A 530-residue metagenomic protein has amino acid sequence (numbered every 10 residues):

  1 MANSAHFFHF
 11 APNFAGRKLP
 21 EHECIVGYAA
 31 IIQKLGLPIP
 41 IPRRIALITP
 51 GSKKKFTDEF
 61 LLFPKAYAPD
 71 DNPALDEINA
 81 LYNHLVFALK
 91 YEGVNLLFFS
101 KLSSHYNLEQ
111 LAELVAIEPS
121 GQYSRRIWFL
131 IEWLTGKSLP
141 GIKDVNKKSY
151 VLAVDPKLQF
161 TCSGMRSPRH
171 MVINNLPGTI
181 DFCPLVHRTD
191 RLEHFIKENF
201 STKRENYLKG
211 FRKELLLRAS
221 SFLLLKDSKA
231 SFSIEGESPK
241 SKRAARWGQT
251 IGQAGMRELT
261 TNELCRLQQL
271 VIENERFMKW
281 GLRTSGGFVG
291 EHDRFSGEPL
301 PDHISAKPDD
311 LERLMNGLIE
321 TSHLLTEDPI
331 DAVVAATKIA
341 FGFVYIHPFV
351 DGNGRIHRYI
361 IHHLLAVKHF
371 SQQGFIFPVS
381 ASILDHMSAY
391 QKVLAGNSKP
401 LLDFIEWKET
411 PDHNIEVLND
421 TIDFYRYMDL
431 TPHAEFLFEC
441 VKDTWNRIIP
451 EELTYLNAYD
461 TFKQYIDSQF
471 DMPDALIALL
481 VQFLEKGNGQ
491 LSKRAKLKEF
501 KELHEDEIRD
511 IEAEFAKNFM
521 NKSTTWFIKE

Functional and structural regions predicted by a protein language model:
M1-V350, R355-E530: FIC/Doc superfamily catalytic core
